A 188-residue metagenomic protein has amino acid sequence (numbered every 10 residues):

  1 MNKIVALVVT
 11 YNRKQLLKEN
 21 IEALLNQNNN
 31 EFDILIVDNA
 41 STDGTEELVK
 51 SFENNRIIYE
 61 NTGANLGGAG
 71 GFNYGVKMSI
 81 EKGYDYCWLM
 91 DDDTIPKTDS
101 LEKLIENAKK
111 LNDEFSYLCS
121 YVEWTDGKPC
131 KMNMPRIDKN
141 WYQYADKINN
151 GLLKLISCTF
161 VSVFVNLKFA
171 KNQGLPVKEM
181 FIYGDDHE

Functional and structural regions predicted by a protein language model:
R13-N26: Short, well-formed alpha-helical segments that are part of the catalytic scaffolds of diverse glycosyltransferases
K18, D43-S51, D99: Acidic helix N-cap motif at the loop->helix transition within catalytic regions of sugar-transfer enzymes
A23, D38-E47, A64, T94: A conserved acidic beta->alpha catalytic loop
T62-K82: Glycine-rich, basic loop-to-helix element that forms the pyrophosphate-binding segment of sugar-nucleotide handling
Y84-D93: Short beta-strand-to-loop acidic/aromatic patch adjacent to the donor-nucleotide binding site
D99-M132: Conserved donor NDP-sugar-binding/catalytic core segment of glycosyltransferases
A145-V165, H187: A recurrent flexible, glycine/aromatic-enriched loop bordering the glycosyltransferase active site that acts as
N172-E188: Donor nucleotide-sugar recognition loop
